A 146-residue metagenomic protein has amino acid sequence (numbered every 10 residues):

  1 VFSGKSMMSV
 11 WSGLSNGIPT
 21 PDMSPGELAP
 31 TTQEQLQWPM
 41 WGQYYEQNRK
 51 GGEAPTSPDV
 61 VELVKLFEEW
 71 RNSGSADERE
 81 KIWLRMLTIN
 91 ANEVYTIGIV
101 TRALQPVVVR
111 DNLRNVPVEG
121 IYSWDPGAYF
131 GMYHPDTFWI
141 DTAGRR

Functional and structural regions predicted by a protein language model:
V1-R146: Detector for C-terminal structural segments
